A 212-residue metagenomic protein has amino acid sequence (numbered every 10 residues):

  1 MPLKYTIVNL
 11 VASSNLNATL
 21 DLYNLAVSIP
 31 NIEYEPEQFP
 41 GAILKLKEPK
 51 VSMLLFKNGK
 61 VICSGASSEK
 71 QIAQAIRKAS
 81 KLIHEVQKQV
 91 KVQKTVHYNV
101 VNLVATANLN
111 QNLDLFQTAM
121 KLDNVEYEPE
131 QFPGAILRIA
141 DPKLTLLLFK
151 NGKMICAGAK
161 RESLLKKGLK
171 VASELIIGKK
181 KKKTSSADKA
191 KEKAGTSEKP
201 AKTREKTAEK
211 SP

Functional and structural regions predicted by a protein language model:
M1-T145, N151-K153, A159-P212: Intrinsically disordered, low-complexity polar/charged tails and linkers
